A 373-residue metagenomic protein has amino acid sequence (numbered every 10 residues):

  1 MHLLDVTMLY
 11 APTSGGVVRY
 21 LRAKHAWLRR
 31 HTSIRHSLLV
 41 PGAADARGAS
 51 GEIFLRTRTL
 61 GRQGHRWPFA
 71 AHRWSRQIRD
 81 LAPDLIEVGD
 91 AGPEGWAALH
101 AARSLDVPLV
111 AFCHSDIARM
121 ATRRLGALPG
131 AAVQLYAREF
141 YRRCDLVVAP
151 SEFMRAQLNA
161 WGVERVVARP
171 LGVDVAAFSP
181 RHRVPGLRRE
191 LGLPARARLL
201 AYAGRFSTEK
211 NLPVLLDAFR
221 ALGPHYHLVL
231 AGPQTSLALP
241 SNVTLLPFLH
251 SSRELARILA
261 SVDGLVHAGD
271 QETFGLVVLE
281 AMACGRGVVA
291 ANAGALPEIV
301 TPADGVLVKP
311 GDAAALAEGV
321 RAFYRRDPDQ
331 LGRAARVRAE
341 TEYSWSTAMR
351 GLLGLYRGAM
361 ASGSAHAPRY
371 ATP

Functional and structural regions predicted by a protein language model:
M1-D45, R220, P373: N-terminal subdomain of nucleotide-sugar transferases
L4, P194-K210, L216-R220: Conserved donor-binding/catalytic core segment of Leloir-type glycosyltransferases
Y20, Q134-R183: Donor nucleotide-sugar binding/catalytic pocket of nucleotide-sugar-dependent glycosyltransferases
P108-V110, R119-E139: Nucleotide-sugar donor phosphate/pyrophosphate-binding loop at the beta->alpha transition of glycosyltransferases
G232-R253: Nucleotide-activated donor-binding/catalytic signature segment of Leloir-type glycosyltransferases, i.e., the conserved
F248, P302-A313, A322-D327: Conserved acidic donor-binding segment of nucleotide-sugar-dependent glycosyltransferases
D270: Aromatic "clamp/platform" in nucleotide-sugar-dependent glycosyltransferases that forms part of the donor/acceptor
G287-A290: Short hydrophobic beta-strand element within catalytic cores of glycosyltransferases and related nucleotide-activated
